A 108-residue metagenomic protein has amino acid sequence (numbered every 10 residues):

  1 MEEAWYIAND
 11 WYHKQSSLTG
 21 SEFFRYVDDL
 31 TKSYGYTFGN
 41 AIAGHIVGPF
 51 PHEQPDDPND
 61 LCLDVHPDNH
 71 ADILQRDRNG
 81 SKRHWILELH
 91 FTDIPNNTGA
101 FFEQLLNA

Functional and structural regions predicted by a protein language model:
M1-A108: Active-site neighborhoods and metal-handling regions in enzymes and metal-associated proteins
